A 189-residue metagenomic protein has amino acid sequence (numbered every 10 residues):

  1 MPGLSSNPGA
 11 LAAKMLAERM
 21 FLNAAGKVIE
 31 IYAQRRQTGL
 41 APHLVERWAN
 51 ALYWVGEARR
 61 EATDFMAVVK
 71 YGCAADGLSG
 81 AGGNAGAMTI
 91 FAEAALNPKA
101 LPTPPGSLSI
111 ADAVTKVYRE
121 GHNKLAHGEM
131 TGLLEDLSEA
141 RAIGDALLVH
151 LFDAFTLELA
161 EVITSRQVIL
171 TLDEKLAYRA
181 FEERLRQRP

Functional and structural regions predicted by a protein language model:
P2-P189: Amphipathic, oligomerization/interface secondary-structure segments
